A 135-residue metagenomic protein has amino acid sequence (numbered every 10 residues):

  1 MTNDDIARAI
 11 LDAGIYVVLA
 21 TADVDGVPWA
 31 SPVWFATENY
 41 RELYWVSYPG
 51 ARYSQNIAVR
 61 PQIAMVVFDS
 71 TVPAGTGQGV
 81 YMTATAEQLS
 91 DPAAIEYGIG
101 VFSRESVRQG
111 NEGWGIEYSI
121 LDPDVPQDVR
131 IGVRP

Functional and structural regions predicted by a protein language model:
M1-Y16: Extreme N-terminal tail/first-helix region
A7, Y53-N56, A94-G98: Amphipathic alpha-helical interface surfaces
I10-L11, N56-I57, F102, V133: A generic structural signal for nonpolar/aromatic side chains embedded in well-ordered alpha-helices
G14-P49, M65-F68, Q78-Y81: Short beta-strand segments
T21-D23, V67-P73, R108-Y118: A short, aromatic/hydrophobic, helix- or strand-capping loop or linear motif that either lines the entrance/gate
Y48-R52, F102-R104: Short, solvent-exposed aromatic-acidic interface loops
Y53-L89: Helix-adjacent hinge/juxtasegments
G77-P135: Charged, gly/pro-rich active-site loop segments
